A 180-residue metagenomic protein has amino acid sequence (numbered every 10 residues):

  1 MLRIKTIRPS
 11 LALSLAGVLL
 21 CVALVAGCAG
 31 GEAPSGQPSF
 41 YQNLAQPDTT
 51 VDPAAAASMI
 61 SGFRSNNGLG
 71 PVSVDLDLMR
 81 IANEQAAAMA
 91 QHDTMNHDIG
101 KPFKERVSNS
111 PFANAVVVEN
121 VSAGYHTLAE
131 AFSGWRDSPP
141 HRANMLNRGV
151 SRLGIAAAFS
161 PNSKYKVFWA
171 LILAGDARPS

Functional and structural regions predicted by a protein language model:
L2-A16: Bacterial N-terminal signal peptides that target proteins for export
L2-K5, T127-S180: Disulfide-stabilized extracellular recognition modules
A23-G27: C-terminal motif of bacterial Sec signal peptides marking the signal peptidase cleavage site
A29-E32: Bacterial signal peptide processing site
G36, M79-H126: Short, surface-exposed glycine/acidic/tryptophan-bearing loops
G36-A90: A short alpha-helix/helix-coil micro-patch that ends at or immediately precedes a cysteine
V51, L69, D77, E84 (+3 more regions): Extracytoplasmic
N66-R80, D93-F103, R142-A158: Surface-exposed patches in mature extracellular/periplasmic domains of secreted proteins
